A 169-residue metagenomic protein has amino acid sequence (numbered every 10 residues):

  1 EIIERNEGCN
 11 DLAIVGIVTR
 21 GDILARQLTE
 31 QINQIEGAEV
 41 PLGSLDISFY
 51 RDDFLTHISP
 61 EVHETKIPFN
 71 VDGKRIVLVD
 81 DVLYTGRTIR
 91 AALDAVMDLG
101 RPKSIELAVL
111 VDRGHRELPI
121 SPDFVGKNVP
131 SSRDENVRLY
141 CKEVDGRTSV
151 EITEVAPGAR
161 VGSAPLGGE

Functional and structural regions predicted by a protein language model:
E1-E169: PRPP-associated nucleotide enzymes
